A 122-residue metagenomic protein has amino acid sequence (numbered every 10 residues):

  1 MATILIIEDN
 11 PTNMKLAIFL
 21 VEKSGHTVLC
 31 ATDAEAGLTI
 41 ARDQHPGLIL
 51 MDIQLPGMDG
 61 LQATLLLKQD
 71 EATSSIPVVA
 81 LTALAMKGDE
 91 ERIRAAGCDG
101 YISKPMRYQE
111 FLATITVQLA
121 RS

Functional and structural regions predicted by a protein language model:
K15-K23: Charged docking surfaces used in two-component/phosphorelay signaling
G25-T32, I40: Short hydrophobic/Thr-rich beta-strand motif most characteristic of the beta2 strand and flanking loop of CheY-like
A31-E35, Y108: Conserved Asp/Asn-Gly motif in the active-site loop of CheY-like receiver
D52, T82: Active-site residues of response regulator receiver
P56-D59, S74, M86, K104: The feature encodes the CheY-like receiver
M106-T116: C-terminal output helix
